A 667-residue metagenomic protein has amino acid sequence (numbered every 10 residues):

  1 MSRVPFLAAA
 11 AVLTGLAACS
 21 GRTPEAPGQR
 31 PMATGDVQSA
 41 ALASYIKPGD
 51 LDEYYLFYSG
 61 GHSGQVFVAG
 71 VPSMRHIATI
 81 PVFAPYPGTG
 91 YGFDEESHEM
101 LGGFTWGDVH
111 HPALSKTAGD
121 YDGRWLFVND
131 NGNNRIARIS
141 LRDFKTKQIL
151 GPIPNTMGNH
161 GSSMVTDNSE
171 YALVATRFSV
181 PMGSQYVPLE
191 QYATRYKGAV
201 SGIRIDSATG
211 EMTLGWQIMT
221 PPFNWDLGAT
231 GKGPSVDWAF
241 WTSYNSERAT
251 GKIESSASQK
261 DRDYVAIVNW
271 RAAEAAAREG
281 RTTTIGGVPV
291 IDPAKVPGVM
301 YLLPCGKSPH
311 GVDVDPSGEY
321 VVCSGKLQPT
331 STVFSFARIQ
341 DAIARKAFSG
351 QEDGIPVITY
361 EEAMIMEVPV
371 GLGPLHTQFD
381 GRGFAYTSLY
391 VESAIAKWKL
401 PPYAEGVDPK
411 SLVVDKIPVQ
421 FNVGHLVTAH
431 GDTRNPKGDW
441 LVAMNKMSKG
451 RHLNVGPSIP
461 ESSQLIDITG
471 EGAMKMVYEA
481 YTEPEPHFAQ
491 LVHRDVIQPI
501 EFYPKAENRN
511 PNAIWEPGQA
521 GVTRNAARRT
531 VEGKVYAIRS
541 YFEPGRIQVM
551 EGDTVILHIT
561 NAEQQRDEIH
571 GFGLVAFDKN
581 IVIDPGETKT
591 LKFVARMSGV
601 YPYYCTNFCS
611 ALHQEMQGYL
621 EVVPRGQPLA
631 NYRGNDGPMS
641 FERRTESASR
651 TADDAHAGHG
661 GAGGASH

Functional and structural regions predicted by a protein language model:
M1-A8: Bacterial N-terminal signal peptides that target proteins for export
A8-A17: Bacterial N-terminal signal peptides
C19-T523, T530, T554, K592: Predominantly soluble domains enriched in secretory-pathway, periplasmic, or organellar proteins
V68-G70, E543-Q565, T588-M597, Y601-P602 (+1 more regions): Beta-strand cores of secreted/periplasmic/IMS beta-sandwich domains, seen most often in copper-related folds
Q148-I149, H558-T588, A611-L620: Histidine- and aromatic-enriched segments that form or immediately flank copper-ligand environments
V299-M300, M366, P544-I547, D578-I583 (+1 more regions): Beta-strand-rich interaction surfaces with strong enrichment in secreted/lumenal proteins
A520-V522, I583-H667: Extracellular/periplasmic metallocenter environments
R524-T554: N-terminal edge beta-strand
